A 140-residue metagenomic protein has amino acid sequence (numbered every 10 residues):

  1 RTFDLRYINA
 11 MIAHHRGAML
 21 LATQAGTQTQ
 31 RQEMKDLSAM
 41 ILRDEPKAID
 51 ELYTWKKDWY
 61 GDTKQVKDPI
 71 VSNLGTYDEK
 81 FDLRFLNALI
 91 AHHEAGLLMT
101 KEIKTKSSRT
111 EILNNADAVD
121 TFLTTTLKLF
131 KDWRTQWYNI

Functional and structural regions predicted by a protein language model:
R1-I140: All-alpha RGS (Regulator of G-protein Signaling) helical domain and cognate RGS-like helical scaffolds
